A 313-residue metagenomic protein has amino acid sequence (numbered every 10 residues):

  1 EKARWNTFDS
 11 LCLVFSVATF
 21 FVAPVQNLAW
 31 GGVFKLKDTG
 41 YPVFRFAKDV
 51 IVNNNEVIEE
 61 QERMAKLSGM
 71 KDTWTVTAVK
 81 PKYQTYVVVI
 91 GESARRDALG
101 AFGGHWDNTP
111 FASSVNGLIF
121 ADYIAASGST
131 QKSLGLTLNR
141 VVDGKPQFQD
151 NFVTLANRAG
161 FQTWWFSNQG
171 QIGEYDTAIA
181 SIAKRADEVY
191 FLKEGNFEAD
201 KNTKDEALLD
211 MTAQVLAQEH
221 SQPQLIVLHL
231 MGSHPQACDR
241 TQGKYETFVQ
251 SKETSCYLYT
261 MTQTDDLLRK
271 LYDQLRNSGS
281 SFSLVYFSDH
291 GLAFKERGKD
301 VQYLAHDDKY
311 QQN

Functional and structural regions predicted by a protein language model:
A3-L28: Internal/C-terminal transmembrane anchor helices
F20-V89, S93-T247, Q312: Active-site-proximal alpha/beta segments of enzymes that process anionic O-linked groups
G69-T75, L209-A217, Y245-L284: A long, amphipathic alpha-helix that forms part of the scaffold/cap immediately adjacent to metal-dependent active
L99, Y272, E296: Active-site-flanking alpha-helical
G103-D107, S280-S281, F287-N313: Histidine-centered active-site microenvironments of extracellular/periplasmic hydrolases and transferases
G144-Q149, S251-T264, A305-Q312: A short beta-strand-to-alpha-helix junction
D176, C238-R240, F282, K295-G298: Short, well-ordered secondary-structure micro-motifs
H229-L230, Y286-S288: Active-site proximal loops enriched in glycine and acidic residues that flank catalytic Cys/His/Asp and coordinate
